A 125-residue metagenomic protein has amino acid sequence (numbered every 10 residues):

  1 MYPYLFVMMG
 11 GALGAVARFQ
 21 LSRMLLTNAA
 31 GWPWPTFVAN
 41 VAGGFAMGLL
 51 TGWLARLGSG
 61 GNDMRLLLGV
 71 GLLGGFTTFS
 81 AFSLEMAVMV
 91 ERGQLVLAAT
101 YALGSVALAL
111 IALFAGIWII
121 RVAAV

Functional and structural regions predicted by a protein language model:
M1-V125: Membrane-interface helix-loop junctions in multi-pass transporters/channels
